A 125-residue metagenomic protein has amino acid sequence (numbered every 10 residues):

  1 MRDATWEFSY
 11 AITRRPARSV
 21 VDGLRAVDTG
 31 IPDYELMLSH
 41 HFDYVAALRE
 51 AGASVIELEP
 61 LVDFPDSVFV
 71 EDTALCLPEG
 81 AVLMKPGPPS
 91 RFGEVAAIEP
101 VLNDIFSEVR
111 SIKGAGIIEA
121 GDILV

Functional and structural regions predicted by a protein language model:
M1-V125: The feature marks the mature, well-folded catalytic cores of soluble enzymes
